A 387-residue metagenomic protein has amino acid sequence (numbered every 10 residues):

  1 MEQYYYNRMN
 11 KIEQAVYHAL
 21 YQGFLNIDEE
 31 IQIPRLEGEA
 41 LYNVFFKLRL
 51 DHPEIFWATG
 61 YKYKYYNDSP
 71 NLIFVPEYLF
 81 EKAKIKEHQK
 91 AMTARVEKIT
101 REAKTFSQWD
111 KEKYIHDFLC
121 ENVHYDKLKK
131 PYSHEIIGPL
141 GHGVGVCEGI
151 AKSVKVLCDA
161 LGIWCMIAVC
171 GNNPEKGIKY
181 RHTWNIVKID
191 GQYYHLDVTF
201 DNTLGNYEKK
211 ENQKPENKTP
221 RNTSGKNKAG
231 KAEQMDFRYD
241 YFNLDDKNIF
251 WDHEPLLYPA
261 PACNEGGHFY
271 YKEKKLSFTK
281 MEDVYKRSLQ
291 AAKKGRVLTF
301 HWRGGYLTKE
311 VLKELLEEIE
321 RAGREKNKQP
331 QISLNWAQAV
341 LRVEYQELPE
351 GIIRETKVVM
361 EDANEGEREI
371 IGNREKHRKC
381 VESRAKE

Functional and structural regions predicted by a protein language model:
M1-R95, Q290-K294, Y306-E314, E318 (+1 more regions): Linear, non-domain "peripheral" regions
V16, G141-G145, V169, P174: Alpha-helix capping and helix-loop boundary segments enriched in small/acidic/polar residues
Q32, D126-K129, Y180: Repeated polar recognition positions within modular binding domains
F80, E121-D126, C147, N172-K176 (+2 more regions): Solvent-exposed loop/turn segments at secondary-structure junctions within structured extracellular/periplasmic domains
F80-P139: Secondary-structure boundary elements
P131-G141, G145, G149-V156: Conserved active-site-adjacent core of cysteine acyl-enzyme catalytic domains
G149-D245: Hydrophobic/aromatic-rich core segments of domains that either
P220, S224-P330, E387: Metal-dependent nuclease catalytic core centered on acidic motifs
